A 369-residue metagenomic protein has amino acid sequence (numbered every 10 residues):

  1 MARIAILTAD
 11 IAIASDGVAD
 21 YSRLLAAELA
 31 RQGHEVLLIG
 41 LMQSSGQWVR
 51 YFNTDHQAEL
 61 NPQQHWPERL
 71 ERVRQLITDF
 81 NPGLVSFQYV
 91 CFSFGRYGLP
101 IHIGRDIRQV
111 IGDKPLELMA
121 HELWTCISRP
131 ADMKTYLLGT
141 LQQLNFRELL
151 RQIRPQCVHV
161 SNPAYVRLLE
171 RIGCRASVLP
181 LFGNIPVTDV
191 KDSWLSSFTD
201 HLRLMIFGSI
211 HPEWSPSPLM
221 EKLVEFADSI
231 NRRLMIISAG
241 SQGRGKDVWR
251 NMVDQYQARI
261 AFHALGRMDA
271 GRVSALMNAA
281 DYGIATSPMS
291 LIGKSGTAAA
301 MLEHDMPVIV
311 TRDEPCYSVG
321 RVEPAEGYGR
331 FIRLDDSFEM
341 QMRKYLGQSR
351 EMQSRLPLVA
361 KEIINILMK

Functional and structural regions predicted by a protein language model:
T8-I13, L24-F80, S241-G245: N-terminal strand-loop element at the rim of the active site of nucleotide-sugar-dependent glycosyltransferases
Q32, D335-K369: A charged, aromatic-enriched C-terminal amphipathic alpha-helix characteristic of glycosyltransferases across folds
R105-G112, T135-C157: Membrane-proximal helix-turn-helix segments that form the acceptor-binding/catalytic region of lipid-linked
E117, T125-L149, A164, I185-D189: Nucleotide-sugar donor phosphate/pyrophosphate-binding loop at the beta->alpha transition of glycosyltransferases
E148-F207: Donor nucleotide-sugar binding/catalytic pocket of nucleotide-sugar-dependent glycosyltransferases
I185-V187, D192, S196-N251: Conserved catalytic-core segment of nucleotide-activated headgroup transferases in glycan assembly
V248-G271: Nucleotide-activated donor-binding/catalytic signature segment of Leloir-type glycosyltransferases, i.e., the conserved
M277-I292: Acidic donor-binding loop of glycosyltransferase active sites
